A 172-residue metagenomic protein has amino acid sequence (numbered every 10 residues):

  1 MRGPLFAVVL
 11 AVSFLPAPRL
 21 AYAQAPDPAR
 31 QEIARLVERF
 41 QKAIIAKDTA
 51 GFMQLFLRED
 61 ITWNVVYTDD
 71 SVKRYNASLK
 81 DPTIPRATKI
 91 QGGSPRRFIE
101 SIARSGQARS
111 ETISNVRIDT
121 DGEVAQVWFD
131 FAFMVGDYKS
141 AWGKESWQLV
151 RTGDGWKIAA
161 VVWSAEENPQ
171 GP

Functional and structural regions predicted by a protein language model:
M1-P4: Positively charged n-region of N-terminal signal peptides that target proteins for export
A7-A17: Bacterial N-terminal signal peptides
L20-E59, P172: Short, low-complexity N-terminal intrinsically disordered segments enriched in polar/charged residues
E32, N76-K139: Surface-exposed, charged secondary-structure patches
Q41-K42, Q54-K73, A77-K80: Short, solvent-exposed secondary-structure junction/capping segments
A46-K47, I61-T62, R96-F98: Non-catalytic cap/lid and distal C-terminal segments of serine-dependent acyl enzymes
F56-E59, Y67, F129-F133, V162-W163: A mature extracytoplasmic/lumenal domain signature
Q126-W128, S140-Q170: Short beta-strand edge/turn micro-motifs at domain boundaries
